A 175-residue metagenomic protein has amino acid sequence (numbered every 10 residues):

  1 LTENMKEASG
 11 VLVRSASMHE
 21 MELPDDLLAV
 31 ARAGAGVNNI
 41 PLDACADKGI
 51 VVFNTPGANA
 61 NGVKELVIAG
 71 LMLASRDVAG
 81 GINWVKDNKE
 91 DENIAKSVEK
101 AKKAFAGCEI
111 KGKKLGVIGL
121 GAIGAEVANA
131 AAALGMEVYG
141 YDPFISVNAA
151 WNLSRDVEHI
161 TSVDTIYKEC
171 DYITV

Functional and structural regions predicted by a protein language model:
L1-F53, Y167-K168, T174-V175: An N-terminal-biased, well-structured beta-alpha scaffold segment characteristic of Rossmann-like dinucleotide-binding
S15, P56, T161: Short loop/edge segments at beta-strand edges and connector loops that shape dinucleotide/nucleotide cofactor-binding
N39-D43, G62-L66, A149-W151, C170-D171: Short, charged, surface-exposed secondary-structure boundary motifs
V51, L73, E137: Residue-level detector of anion-binding/catalytic polar loops
P56-K114: Phosphate-binding beta-alpha-beta segment of Rossmann-like dinucleotide-binding domains, i.e., the NAD(P)
E99-V175: Rossmann-like dinucleotide/phosphate-binding beta-alpha-beta segment
